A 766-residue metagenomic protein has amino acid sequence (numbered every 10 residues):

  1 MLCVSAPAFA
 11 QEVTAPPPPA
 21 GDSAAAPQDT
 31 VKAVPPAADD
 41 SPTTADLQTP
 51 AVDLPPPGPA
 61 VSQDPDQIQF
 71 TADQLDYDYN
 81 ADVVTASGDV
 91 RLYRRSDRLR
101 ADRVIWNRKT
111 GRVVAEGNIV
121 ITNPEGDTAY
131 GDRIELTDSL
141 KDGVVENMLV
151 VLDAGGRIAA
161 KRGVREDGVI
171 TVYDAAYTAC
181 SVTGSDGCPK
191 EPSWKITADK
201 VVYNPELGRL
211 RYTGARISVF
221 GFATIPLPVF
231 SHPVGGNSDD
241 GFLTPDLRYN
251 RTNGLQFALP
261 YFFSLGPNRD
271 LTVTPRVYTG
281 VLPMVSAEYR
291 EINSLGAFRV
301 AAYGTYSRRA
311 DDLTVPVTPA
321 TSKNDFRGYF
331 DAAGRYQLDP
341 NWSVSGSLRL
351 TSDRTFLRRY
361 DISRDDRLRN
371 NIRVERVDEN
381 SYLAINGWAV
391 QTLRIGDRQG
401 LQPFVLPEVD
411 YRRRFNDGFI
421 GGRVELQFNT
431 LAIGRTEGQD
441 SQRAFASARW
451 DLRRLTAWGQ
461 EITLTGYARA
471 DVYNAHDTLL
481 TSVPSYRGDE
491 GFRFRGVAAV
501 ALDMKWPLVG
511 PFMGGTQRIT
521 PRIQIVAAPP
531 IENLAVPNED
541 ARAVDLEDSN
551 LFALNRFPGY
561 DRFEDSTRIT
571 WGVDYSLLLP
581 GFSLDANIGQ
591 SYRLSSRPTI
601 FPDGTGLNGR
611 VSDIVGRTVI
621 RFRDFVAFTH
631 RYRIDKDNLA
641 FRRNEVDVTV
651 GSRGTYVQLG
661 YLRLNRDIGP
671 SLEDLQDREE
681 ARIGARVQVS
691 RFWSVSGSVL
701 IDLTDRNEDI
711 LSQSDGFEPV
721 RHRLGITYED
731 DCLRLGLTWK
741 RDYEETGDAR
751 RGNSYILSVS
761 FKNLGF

Functional and structural regions predicted by a protein language model:
M1-F9: Gram-negative bacterial Sec-dependent N-terminal signal peptides
C3, T71-D73, R100, L255 (+1 more regions): Generic detection of intrinsically disordered/low-complexity segments and helix-coil linkers/edges
A8-E12, P530: Boundary at the C-terminal end of the N-terminal hydrophobic targeting segment
Q11-A175, K195-Y212, V273: N-terminal amphipathic/hydrophobic interface segments
T30, Y130-E135, L140-D142, V150-I196 (+1 more regions): Outer-membrane beta-barrel proteins and related beta-barrel translocases across Gram-negative bacteria
